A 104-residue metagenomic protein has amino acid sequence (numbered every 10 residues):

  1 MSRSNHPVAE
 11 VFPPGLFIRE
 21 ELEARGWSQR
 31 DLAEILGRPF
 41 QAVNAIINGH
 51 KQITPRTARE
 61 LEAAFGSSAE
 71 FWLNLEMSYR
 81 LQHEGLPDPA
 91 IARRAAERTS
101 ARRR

Functional and structural regions predicted by a protein language model:
S2-W27: A short, Lys/Arg-rich alpha-helix, primarily the initiator
E20, A45, N74: DNA-binding alpha-helical recognition surfaces that contact promoter or target DNA
A24, I35, A64: Residues within the alpha-helical elements of helix-turn-helix
R30, Q41, E70: Key DNA-contact positions within bacterial/archaeal DNA-binding proteins
L36-E62: Recognition helix of helix-turn-helix/homeodomain-like DNA-binding domains that insert into the DNA major groove
R56-F71, E76: DNA major-groove recognition helix of helix-turn-helix/homeodomain DNA-binding modules
N74-R104: Short, charged recognition helix plus adjacent turn of helix-turn-helix-like nucleic-acid-binding domains
